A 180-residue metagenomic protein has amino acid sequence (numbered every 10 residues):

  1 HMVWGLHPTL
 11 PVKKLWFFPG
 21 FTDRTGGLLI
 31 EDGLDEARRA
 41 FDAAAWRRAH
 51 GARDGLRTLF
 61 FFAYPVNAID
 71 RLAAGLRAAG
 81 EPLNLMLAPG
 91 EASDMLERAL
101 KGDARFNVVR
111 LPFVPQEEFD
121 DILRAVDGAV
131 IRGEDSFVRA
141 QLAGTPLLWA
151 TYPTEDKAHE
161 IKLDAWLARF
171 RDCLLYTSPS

Functional and structural regions predicted by a protein language model:
H1, N84-P89, A129-I131: Short, hydrophobic beta-strand segments that form beta-sheet elements in well-ordered domains
H1-I69: A nucleotide-sugar donor-handling region in carbohydrate enzymes
M2-P8, L76, L96-G102, K162: Short, aromatic/basic amphipathic alpha-helical patches
R71-E81: Short hydrophobic signal-anchor/transmembrane segments that target glycosyltransferases and glycosylation machinery
G80-P112: Catalytic donor nucleotide-activated moiety binding site of glycosyltransferases and closely related
F113-K162: A donor-sugar binding/catalytic signature common to diverse glycosyltransferases and related nucleotide-sugar
K162-R171: Post-HExxH zinc-binding segment in Zn-dependent metallohydrolases
Y176-S180: Conserved small/polar residues in nucleotide/adenosyl-binding loops
